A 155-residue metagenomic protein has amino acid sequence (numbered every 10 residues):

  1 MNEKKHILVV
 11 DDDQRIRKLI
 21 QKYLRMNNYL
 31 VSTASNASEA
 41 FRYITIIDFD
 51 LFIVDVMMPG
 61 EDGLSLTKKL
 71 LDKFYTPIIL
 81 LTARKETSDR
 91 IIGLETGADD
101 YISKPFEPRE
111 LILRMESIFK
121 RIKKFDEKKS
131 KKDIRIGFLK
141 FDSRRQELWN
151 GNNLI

Functional and structural regions predicted by a protein language model:
K5-H6, S117-I155: Short, Lys/Arg-enriched segments at the junction into DNA-binding effector domains of transcriptional regulators
R17, V54, P59, E86 (+1 more regions): The feature encodes the CheY-like receiver
K18-M26: Charged docking surfaces used in two-component/phosphorelay signaling
N28-S35, Y43: Short hydrophobic/Thr-rich beta-strand motif most characteristic of the beta2 strand and flanking loop of CheY-like
T33, G60-E61, T87, E95: Residue-level signal for the "D+5" position in two-component response regulator receiver
A34-S38, R90: Conserved Asp/Asn-Gly motif in the active-site loop of CheY-like receiver
N36, D62-S65: Acidic catalytic/metal-coordinating carboxylates
K68, D72, P77-R135: Basic, amphipathic DNA-recognition helix from helix-turn-helix-like DNA-binding domains
